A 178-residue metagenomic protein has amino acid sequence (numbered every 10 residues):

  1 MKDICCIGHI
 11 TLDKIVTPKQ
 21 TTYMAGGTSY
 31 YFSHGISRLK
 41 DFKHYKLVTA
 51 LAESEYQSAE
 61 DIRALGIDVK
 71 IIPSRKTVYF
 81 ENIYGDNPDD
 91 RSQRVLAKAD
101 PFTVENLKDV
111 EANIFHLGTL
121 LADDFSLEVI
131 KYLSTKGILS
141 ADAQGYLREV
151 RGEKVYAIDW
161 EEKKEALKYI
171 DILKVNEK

Functional and structural regions predicted by a protein language model:
M1-E60: Glycine-rich phosphate/adenosyl-contacting loop at the front of the ribokinase-like
K2-C6, H44, T49-A50, Y56-A64 (+2 more regions): Ribokinase/PfkB-type carbohydrate-kinase core domain
D13, S54, V78, L147-R148: Flexible, glycine-rich phosphate/dinucleotide-binding loops and adjacent beta-alpha linkers at cofactor/substrate
T28-Y30, S74-K76, Q144-Y146: Short, acidic/turn-prone active-site loops that include or flank metal/cofactor- and phosphate-binding residues
N82: N-terminal active-site wall of soluble small-molecule enzyme domains
